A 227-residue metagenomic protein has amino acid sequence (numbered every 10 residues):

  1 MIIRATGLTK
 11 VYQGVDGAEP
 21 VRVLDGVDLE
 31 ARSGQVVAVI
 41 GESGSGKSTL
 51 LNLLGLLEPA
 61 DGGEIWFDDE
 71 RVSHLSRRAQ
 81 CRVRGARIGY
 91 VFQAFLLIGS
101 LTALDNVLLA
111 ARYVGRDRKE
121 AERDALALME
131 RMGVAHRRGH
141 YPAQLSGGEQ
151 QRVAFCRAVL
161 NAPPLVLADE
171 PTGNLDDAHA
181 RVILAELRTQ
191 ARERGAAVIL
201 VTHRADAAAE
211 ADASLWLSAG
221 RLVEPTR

Functional and structural regions predicted by a protein language model:
M1, T226-R227: Short, low-complexity, intrinsically disordered N-terminal peptides in bacterial proteins
I2-L217: ABC family nucleotide-binding domain
S214-T226: H-loop (His-switch) and adjacent beta-strand-loop-beta switch element of ABC-type ATPase nucleotide-binding domains
